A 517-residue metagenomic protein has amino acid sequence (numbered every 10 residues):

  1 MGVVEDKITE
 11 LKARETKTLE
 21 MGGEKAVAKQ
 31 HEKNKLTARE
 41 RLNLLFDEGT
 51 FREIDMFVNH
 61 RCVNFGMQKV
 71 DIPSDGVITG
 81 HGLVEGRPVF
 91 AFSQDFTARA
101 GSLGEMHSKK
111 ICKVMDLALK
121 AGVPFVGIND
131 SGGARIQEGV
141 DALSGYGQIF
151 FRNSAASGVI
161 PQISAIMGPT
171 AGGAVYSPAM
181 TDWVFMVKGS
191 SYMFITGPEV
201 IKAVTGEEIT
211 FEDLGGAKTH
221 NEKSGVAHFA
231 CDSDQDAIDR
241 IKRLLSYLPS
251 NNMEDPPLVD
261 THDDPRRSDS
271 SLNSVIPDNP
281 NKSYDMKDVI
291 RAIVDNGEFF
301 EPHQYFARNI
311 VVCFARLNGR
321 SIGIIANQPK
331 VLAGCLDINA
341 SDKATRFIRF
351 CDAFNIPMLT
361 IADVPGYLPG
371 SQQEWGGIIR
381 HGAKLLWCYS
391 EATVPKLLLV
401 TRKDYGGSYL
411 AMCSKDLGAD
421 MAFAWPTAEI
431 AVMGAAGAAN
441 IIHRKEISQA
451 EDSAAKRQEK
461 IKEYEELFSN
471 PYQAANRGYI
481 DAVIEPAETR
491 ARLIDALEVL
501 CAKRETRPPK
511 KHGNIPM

Functional and structural regions predicted by a protein language model:
M1-M517: Ligand-binding clefts of soluble mixed alpha/beta catalytic domains
